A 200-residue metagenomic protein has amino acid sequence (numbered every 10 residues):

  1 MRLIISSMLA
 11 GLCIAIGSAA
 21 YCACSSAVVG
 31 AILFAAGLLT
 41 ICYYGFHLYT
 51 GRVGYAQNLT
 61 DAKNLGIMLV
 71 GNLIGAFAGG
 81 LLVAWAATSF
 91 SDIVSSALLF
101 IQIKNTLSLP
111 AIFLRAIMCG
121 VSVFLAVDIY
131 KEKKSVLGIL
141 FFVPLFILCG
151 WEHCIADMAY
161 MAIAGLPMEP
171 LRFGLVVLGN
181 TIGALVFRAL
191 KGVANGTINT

Functional and structural regions predicted by a protein language model:
M1-T200: Alpha-helical transmembrane segments and their helix-helix packing motifs
